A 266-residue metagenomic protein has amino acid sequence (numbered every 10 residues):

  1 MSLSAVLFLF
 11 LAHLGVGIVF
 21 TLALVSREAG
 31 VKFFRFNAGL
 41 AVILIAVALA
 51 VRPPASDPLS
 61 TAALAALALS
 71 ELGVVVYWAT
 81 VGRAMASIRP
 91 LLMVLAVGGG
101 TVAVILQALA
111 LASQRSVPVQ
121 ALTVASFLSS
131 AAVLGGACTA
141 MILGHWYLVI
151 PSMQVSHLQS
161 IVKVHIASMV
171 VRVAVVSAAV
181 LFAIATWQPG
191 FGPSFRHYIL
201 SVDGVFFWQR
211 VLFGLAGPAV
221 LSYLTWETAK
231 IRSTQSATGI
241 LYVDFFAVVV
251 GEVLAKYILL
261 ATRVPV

Functional and structural regions predicted by a protein language model:
S2-A110, A125-W146, K163-T186, F195-V266: Hydrophobic cores of alpha-helical transmembrane segments in multi-pass integral membrane proteins
V149-V162: Hydrophobic, small-residue-rich membrane helices and short re-entrant helix-turn-helix hairpins that build
F191-G192: Short, charged amphipathic alpha-helical segments flanked by flexible coils
